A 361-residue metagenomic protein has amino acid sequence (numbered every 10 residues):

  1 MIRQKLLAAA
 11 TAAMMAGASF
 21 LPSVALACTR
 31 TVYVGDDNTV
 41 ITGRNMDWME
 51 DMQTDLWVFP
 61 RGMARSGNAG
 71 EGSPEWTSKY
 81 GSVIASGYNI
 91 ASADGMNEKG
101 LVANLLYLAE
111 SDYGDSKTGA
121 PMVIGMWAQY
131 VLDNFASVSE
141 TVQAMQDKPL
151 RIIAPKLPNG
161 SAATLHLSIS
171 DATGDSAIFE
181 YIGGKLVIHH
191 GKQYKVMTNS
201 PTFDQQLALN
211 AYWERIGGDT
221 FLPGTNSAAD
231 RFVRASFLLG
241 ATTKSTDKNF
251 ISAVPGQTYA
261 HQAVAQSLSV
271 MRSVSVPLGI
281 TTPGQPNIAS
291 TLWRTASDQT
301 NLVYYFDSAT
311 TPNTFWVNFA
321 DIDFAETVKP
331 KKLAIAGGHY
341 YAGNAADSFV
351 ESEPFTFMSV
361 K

Functional and structural regions predicted by a protein language model:
M1-A10: Bacterial N-terminal signal peptides that target proteins for export
A16-A25: C-terminal segment of classical bacterial N-terminal signal peptides
A27-G119, I152, A342-G343: A contiguous strand-loop segment
A27-V32, D36-I41, I153-P155, A162-A163 (+2 more regions): C-terminus-biased signal that marks the final domain/tail of proteins
V34-D37, N97-K99, D171-G174, E180-K185 (+2 more regions): Short acidic-glycine loop/turn motifs at beta-strand connectors
I41-G43, V102-L105, S168-S170, I178 (+1 more regions): Structural recognition of the beta-strand scaffold that forms the well-ordered cores of secreted hydrolase catalytic
P121-A154, A260-S269: Proteins synthesized as precursors that undergo proteolytic processing into mature forms
V138, V142-F179: Aromatic- and glycine-enriched pocket-lining scaffold segments that form the walls of small-molecule binding clefts
